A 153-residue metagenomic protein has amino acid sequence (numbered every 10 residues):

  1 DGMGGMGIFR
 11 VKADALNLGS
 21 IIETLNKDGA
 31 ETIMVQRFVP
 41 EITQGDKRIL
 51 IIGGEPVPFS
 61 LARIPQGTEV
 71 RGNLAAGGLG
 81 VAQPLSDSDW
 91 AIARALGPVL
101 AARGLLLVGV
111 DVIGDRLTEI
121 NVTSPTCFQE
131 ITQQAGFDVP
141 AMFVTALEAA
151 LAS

Functional and structural regions predicted by a protein language model:
D1, F38-I42, P98-A102: Short, solvent-exposed secondary-structure boundary motifs
D1-M3, P125: Short glycine-rich anion-binding loops that position phosphate/pyrophosphate groups of nucleotides and phosphorylated
G4-I92: Phosphate-binding site of ATP-dependent enzymes
T68, P84-S153: ATP-dependent carboxylate activation and anion-phosphoryl transfer catalytic cores that bind Mg-ATP to form
